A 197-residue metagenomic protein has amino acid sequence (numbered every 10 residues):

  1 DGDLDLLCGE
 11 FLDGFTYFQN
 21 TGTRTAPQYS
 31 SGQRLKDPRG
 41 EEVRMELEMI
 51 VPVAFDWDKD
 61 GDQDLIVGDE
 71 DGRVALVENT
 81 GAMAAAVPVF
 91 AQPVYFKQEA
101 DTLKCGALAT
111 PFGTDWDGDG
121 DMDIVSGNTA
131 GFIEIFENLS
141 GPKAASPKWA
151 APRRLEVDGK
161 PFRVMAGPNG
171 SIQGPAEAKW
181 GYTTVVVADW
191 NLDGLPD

Functional and structural regions predicted by a protein language model:
D1, I50-W57, A109-W116, T183-W190 (+1 more regions): Beta-propeller blade termini
D1-G9, K59-G68, G118-G127, L192-D197: Acidic/hydrophobic-patterned starts of short beta strands in beta-sheet-rich repeat architectures
L4-L6, V53-A54, Q63, E99 (+5 more regions): Generic recognition of flexible, low-complexity loop/linker segments
D13-G14, G72-R73, G131-F132: Loop/turn residues immediately N-terminal
Y17-N20, L76-E78, I135-E137: Conserved blade-register residue in beta-propeller folds
T21-L47, T80-G106, L139-W180: Blade-edge motifs of beta-propeller repeat domains
